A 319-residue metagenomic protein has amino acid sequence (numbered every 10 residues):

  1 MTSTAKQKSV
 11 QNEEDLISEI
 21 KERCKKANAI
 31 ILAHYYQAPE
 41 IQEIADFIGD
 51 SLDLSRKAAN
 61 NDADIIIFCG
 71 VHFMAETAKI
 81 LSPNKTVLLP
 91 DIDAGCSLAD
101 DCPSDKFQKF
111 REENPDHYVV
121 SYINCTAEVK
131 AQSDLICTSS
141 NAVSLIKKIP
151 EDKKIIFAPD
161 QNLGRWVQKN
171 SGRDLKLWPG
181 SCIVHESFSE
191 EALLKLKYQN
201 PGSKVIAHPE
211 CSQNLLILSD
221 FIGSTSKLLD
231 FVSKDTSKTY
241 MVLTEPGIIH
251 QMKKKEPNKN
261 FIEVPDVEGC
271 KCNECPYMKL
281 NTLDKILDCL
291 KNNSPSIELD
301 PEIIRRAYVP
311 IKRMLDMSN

Functional and structural regions predicted by a protein language model:
M1-V242, I249, K253-N319: Active-site loop-to-helix "anion-binding N-cap" substructures in soluble metabolic enzymes
